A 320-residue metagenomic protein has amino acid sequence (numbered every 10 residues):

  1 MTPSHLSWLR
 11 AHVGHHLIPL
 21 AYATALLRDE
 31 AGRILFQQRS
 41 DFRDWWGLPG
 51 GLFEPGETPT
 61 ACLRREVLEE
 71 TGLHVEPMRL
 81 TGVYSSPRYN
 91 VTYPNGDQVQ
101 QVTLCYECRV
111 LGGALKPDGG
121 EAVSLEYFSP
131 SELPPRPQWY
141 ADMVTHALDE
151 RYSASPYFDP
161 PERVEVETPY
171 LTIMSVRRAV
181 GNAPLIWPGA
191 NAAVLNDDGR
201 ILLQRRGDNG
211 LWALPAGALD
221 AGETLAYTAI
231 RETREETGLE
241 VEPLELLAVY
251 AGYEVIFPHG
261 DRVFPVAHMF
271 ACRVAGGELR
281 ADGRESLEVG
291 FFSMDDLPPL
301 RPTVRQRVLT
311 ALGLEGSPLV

Functional and structural regions predicted by a protein language model:
M1-L26, S153-N191: Acidic, metal-coordinating catalytic segment for phosphate/diphosphate chemistry, firing primarily on the Nudix
L17-P19, N95-V102, A122, P184-I186 (+2 more regions): A generic structural micro-feature
A21-A23, G32, V102-L104, V123 (+4 more regions): Change "...and in nucleic-acid phosphodiester-cleaving endonucleases..." to "...and in nucleic-acid processing enzymes
L27, C105-R109, E126-Y127, V194 (+2 more regions): Short, well-ordered beta-strand micro-motif
D29, R33-E70, N196-E235: Conserved Nudix-box catalytic region and its N-terminal flanking loop in Nudix hydrolases and closely related
R43-D44, A114-V180, G210-L211, E278-V320: Nudix hydrolase/Nudix homology domain
H74-V83, E240-V249: A short coil-to-beta-strand element that immediately follows conserved catalytic motifs
S85-A114, Y250-E278: Active-site-adjacent beta-strand/loop module that shapes the phosphate/pyrophosphate-binding cleft
